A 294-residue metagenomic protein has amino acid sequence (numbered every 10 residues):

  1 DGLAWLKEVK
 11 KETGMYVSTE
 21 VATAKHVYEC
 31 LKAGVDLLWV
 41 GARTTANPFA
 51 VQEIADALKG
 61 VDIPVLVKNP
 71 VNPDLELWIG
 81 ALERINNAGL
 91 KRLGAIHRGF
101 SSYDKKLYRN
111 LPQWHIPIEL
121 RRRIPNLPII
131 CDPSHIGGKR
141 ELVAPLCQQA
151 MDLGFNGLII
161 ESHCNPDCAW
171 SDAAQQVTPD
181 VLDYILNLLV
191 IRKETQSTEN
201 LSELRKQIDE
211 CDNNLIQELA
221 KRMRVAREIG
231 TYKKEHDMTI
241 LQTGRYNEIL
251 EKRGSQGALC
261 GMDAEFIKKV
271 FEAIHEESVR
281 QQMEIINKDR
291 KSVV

Functional and structural regions predicted by a protein language model:
D1, H163-A173, I229-I240: Glycine-rich, proline-tolerant flexible connector loops at the mouths of alpha/beta enzymes
D1-V35, P48-F49: N-terminal active-site wall of soluble small-molecule enzyme domains
A46, A50-Y184, L188, Q196-S197: Catalytic alpha/beta core domains of metabolic enzymes, predominantly
L204, I208-C211, L215-E218, V225: Amphipathic alpha-helical coiled-coil segments
M262-N287: Long amphipathic alpha-helical coiled-coil segments
K291-V293: Conserved small/polar residues in nucleotide/adenosyl-binding loops
